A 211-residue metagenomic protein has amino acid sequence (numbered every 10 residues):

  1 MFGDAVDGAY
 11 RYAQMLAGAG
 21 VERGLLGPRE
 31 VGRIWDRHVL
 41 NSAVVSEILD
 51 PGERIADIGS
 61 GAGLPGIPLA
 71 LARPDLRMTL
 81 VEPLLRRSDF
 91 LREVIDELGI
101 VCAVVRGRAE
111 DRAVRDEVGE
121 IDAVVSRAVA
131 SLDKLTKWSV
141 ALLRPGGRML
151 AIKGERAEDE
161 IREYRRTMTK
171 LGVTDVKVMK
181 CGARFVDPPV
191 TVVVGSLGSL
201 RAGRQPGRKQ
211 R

Functional and structural regions predicted by a protein language model:
M1-A56, R86-C102, R106: Class I SAM-dependent transferase core
S42, L64-I67: Acidic, metal-associated active-site segment
G59-G63: Class I SAM-dependent methyltransferase "Motif I" SAM/SAH-binding loop
G66, R73-R211: S-adenosylmethionine
